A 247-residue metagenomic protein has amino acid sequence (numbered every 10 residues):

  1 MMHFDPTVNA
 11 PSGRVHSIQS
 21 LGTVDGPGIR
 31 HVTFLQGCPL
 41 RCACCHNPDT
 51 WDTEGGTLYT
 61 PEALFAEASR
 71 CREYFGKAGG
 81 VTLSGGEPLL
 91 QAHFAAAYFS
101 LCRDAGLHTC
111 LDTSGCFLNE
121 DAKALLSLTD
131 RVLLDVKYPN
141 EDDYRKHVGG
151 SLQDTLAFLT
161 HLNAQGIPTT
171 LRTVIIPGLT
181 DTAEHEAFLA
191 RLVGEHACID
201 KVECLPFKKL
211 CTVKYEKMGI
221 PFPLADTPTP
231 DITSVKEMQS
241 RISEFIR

Functional and structural regions predicted by a protein language model:
M1-G22, P177-R247: Auxiliary Fe-S-binding modules of radical SAM enzymes
V8, V24-G26, F75, L125: Solvent-exposed alpha-helices and their adjacent loops that cap or buttress functional pockets in soluble metabolic
P11, S17-Q19, T23-Y59: Canonical Radical SAM [4Fe-4S] cluster-binding loop centered on the CxxxCxxC motif and its immediate flanking residues
P48-V81: Conserved alpha-helical substructure of the radical SAM core
D49-T53, R145-S151, M218-T227: Short glycine-enriched, charge-decorated loop/helix-capping segments at active-site entrances that position
L58, G149-L152, T229-I232: Short, conserved loop/turn and helix-capping segments at secondary-structure boundaries that abut family-defining
S69-E73, K77-G80, G85, L89-L210 (+1 more regions): Conserved AdoMet/S-adenosylmethionine-binding subsite of the radical SAM
